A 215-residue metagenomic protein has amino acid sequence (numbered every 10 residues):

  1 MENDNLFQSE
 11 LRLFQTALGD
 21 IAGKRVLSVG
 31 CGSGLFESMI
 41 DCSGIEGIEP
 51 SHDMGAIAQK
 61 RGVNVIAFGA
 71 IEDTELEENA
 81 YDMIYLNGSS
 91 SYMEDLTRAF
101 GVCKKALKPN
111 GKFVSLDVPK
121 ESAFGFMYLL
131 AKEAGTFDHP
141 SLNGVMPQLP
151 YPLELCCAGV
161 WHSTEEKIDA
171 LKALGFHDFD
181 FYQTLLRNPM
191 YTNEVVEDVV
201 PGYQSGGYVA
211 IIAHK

Functional and structural regions predicted by a protein language model:
M1-A22, L35-M39, M54-I57, L185 (+1 more regions): Conserved class I S-adenosyl-L-methionine
L27-S28, G32-D73: Class I SAM-dependent methyltransferase SAM/SAH-binding core
E72-I84: A short acidic, Gly/Pro-enriched loop at the edge of an enzyme's catalytic core that lines a small-molecule cofactor
M83-L96: A short SAM/SAH-binding and catalytic strip from SAM-dependent methyltransferases
T97-K112: A short glycine-rich, Lys/Arg-flanked "PGG" loop and its adjoining helix->strand segment in the class I
V114-G144: Conserved class I S-adenosyl-L-methionine
A158-F181: Short alpha-helix
L174, E194-K215: Core SAM-dependent methyltransferase catalytic element
